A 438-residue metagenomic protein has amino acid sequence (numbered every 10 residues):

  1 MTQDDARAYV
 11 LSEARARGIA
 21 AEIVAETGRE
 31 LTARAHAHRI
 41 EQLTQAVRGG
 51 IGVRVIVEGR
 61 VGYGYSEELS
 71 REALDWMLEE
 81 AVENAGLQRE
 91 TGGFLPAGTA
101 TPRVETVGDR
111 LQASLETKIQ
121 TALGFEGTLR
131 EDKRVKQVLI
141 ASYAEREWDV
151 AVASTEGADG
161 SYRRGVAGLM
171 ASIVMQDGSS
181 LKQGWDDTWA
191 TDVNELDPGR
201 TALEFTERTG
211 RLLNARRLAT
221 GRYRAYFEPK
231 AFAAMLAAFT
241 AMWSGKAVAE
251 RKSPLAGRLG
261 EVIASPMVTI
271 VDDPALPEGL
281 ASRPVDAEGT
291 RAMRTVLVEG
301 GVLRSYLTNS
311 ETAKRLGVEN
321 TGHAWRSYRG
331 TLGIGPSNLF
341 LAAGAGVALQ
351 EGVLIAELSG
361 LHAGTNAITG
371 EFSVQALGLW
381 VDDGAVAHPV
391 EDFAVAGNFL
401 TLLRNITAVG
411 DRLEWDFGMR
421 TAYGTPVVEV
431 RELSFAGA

Functional and structural regions predicted by a protein language model:
M1-R283, A287-T290, R294, E299-V302 (+4 more regions): Active-site bordering "gate/hinge" segments that shape substrate access to catalytic or cofactor-binding pockets
P102, R258-A438: Dual-mode signal for accessory low-complexity, basic/Gly-rich regions
